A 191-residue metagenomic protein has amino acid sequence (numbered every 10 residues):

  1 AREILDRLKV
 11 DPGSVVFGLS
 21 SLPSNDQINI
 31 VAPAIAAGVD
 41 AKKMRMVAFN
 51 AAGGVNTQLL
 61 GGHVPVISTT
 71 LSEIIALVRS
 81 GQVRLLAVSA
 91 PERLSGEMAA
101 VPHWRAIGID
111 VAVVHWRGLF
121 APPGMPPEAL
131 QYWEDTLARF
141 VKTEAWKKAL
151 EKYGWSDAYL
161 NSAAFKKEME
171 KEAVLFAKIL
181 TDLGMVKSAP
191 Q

Functional and structural regions predicted by a protein language model:
A1-G54, W104-I109, W116-A149: Hinge/capping helix and adjacent helix->loop/strand transition within the periplasmic-binding protein
L5, K9, L60-G61, I75-R79 (+5 more regions): Alpha-helix boundary recognition
D11-V15, L60-T69, Q82-L85, V174-L175: Alpha-to-beta junction loops
S20, F49, S68-T69, V88 (+1 more regions): Short beta-strand and adjacent tight-turn residues that come in two discontinuous sequence segments and form the edges
M46-T57, T70-E73, A163: Short helix-initiation/N-cap motifs at beta->coil->alpha
G62-H63, T70, Q82, G108 (+2 more regions): Conserved functional loop/turn residues at catalytic and ligand-binding sites
E73-E144, V174, A189-Q191: C-terminal lobe and pocket-closing loops of periplasmic/extracytoplasmic Venus-flytrap solute-binding proteins
P127-Q191: An extracytoplasmic/periplasmic, membrane-proximal ligand-sensing/linker region
